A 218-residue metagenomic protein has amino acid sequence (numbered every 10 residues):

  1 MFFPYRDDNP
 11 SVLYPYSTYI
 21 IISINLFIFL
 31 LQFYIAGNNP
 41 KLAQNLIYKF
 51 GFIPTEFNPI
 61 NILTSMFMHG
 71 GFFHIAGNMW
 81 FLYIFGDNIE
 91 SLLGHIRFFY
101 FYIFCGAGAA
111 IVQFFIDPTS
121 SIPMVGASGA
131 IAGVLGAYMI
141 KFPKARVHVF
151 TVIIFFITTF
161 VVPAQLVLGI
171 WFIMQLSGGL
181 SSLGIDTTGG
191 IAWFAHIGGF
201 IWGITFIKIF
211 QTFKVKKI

Functional and structural regions predicted by a protein language model:
M1-I218: A detector for small-residue-rich transmembrane helices and their helix-helix packing motifs
